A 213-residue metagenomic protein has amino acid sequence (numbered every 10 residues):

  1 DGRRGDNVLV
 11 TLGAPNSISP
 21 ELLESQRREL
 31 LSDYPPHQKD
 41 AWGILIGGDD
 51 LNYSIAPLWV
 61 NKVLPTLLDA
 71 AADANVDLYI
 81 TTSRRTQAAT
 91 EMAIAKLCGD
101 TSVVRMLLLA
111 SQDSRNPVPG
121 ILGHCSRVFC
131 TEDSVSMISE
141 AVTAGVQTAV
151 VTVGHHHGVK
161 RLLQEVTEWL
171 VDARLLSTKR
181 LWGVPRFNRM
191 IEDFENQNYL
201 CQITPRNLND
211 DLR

Functional and structural regions predicted by a protein language model:
D1-A56: A nucleotide-sugar donor-handling region in carbohydrate enzymes
A41, D77, R127-F129: Structural motif
D49-T81: Conserved catalytic-core segment of nucleotide-activated headgroup transferases in glycan assembly
N52-Y53, T86-M92: Short, charged/polar "capping" segments at the starts of alpha-helices and the immediately preceding loops
T90-D100, R161-E165, R186-D193: Short, aromatic/basic amphipathic alpha-helical patches
A95-M137: Donor nucleotide-activated moiety binding/catalytic core segment of transferases that use nucleotide-activated donors
P119-L162: A donor-sugar binding/catalytic signature common to diverse glycosyltransferases and related nucleotide-sugar
L170-R213: Leloir-type glycosyltransferase catalytic cores
